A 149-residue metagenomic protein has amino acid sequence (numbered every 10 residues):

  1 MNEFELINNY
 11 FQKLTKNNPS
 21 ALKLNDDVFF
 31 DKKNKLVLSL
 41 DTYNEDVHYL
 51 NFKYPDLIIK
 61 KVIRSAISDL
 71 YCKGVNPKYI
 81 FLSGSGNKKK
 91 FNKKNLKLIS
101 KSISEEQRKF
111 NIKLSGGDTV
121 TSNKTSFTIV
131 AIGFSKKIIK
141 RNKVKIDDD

Functional and structural regions predicted by a protein language model:
M1-Y71, K136, D149: N-terminal glycine-rich phosphate/pyrophosphate-binding loops that anchor nucleotide-derived ligands and cofactors
Y43, N76-D149: Glycine-rich anion-binding loops of enzyme active sites
